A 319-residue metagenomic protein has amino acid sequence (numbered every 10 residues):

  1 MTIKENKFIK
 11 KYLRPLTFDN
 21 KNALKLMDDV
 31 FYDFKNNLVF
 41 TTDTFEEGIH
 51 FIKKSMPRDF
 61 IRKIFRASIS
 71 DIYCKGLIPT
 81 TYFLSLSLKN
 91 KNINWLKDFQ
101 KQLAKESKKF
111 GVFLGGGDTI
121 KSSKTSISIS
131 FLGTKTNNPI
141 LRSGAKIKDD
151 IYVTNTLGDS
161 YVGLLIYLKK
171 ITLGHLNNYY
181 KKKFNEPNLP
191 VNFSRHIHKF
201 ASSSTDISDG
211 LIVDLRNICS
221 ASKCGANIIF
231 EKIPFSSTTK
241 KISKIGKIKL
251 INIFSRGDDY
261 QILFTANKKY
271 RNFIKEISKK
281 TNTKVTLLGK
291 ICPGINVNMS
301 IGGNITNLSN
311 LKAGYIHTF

Functional and structural regions predicted by a protein language model:
M1-F319: Helix-biased detector of long, well-ordered alpha-helical tracts
